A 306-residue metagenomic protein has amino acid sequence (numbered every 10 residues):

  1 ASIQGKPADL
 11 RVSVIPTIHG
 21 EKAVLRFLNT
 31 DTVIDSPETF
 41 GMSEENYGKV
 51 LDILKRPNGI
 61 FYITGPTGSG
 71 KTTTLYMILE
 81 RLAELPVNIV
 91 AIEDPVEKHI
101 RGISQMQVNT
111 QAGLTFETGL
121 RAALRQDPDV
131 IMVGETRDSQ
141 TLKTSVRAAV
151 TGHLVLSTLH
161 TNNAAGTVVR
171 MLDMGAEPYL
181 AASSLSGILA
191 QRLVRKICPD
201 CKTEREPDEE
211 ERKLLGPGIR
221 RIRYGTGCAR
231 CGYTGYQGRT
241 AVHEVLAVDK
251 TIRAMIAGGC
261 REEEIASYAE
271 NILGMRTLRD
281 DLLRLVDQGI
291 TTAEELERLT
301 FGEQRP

Functional and structural regions predicted by a protein language model:
A1-P306: Short, flexible helix-loop junctions that flank or precede catalytic/ligand sites
